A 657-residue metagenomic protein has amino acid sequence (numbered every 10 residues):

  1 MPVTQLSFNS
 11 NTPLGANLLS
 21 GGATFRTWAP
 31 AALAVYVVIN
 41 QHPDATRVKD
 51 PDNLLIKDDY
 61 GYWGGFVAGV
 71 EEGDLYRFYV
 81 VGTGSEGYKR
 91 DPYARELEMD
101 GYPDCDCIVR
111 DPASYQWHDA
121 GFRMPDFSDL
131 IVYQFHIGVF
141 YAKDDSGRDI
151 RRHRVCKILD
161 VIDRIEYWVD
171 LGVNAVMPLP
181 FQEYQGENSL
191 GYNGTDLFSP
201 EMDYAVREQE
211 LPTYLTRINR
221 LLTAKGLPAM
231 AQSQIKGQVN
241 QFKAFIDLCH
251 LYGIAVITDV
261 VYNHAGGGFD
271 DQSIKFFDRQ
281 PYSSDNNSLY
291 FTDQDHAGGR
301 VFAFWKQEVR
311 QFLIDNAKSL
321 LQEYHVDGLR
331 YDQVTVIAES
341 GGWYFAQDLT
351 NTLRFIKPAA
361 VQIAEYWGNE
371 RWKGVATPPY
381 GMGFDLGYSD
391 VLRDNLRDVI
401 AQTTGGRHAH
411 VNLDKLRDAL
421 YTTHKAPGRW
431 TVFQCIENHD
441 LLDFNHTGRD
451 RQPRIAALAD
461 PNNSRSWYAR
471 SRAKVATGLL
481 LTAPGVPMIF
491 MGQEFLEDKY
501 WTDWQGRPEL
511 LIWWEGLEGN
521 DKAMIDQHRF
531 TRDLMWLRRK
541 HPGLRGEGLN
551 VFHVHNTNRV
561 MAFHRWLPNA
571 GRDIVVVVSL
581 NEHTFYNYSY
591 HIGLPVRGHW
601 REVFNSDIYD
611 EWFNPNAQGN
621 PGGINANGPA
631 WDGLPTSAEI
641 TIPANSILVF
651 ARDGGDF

Functional and structural regions predicted by a protein language model:
M1-D129, D163-W168, A469-R470, P484-I489 (+1 more regions): Carbohydrate-interacting/catalytic domains
T27, F78, F135, P178 (+11 more regions): Conserved, mostly hydrophobic/aromatic
A29-A31, G69, H136-Y141, Q182 (+9 more regions): Short, flexible loop/turn elements at secondary-structure junctions
E98, A120-F127, H136-G328, Q333-K357 (+2 more regions): Substrate-binding/active-site clefts of carbohydrate-active enzymes
G101-C107, H325, A346-W504, R539-L549 (+2 more regions): Conserved alpha/beta catalytic core and glycan-binding cleft of carbohydrate-active enzymes
I131-F135, V176, V256-T258, L329 (+3 more regions): Hydrophobic faces of well-ordered beta-strands that scaffold small-molecule active sites in alpha/beta enzyme cores
A142, Y192-P200, G448, T502-E515: Active-site His/acidic residue clusters
S146-V155, I218-P228, H446-R465, P508-W514: A solvent-exposed, charged loop/short amphipathic helix patch at secondary-structure junctions
